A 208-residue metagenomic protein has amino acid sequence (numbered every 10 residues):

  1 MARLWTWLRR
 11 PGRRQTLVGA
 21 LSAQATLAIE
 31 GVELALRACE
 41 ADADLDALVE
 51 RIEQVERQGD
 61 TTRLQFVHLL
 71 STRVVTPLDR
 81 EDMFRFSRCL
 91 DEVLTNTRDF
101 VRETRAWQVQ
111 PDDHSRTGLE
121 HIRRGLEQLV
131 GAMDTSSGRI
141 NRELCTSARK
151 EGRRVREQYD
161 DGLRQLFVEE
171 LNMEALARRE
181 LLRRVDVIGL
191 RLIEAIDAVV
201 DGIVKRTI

Functional and structural regions predicted by a protein language model:
M1-I208: Cytosolic, long alpha-helical scaffolding segments
